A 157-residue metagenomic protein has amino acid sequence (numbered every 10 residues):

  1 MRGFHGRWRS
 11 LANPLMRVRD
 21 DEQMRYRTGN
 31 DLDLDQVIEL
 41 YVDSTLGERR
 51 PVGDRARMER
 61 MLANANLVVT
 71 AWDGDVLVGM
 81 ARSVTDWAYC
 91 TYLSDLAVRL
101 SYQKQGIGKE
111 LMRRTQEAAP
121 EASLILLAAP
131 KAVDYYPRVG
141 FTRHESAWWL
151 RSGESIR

Functional and structural regions predicted by a protein language model:
N13-R55, A147, I156-R157: Short amphipathic alpha-helix that is part of the acyltransferase structural core
E59-T70, S123, S146: A short helix-loop-beta-strand connector motif used in the catalytic cores of GNAT acetyltransferases and, in some
T70, V76-T85, C90-A97: Conserved beta-strand in the GNAT
V98, K104-E117: Conserved acetyl-CoA-binding loop-helix of GNAT-fold acetyltransferases
E117-A129: Conserved GNAT acetyl-CoA-binding A-motif
Y136: Conserved active-site tyrosine of GNAT-family acetyltransferases
V139-S146: Conserved acetyl-CoA-binding loop of GNAT-fold acetyltransferases
